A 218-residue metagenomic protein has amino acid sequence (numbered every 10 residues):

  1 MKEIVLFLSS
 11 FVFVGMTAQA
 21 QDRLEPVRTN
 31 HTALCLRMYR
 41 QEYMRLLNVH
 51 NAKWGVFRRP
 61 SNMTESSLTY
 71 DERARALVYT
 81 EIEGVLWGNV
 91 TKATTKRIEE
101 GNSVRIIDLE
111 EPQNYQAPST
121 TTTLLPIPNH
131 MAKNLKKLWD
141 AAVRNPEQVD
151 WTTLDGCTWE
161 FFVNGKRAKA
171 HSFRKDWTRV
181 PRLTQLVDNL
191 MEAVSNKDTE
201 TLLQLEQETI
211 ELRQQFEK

Functional and structural regions predicted by a protein language model:
I4-V14: Sec-dependent N-terminal signal peptides
M16-A20: Sec/Tat signal peptide C-region and signal peptidase I cleavage site
Q21-K218: Function-determining sites in protein domains
